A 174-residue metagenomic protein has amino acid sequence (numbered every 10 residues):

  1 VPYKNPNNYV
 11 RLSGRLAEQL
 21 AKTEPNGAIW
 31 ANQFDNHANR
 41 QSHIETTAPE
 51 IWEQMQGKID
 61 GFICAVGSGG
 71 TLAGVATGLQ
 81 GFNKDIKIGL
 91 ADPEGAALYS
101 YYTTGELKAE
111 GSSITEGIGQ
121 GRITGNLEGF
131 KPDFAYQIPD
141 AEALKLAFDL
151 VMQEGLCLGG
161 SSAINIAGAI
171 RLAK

Functional and structural regions predicted by a protein language model:
V1-G61, D92-L146, V151: Small/polar-residue-rich loop-to-helix segments that shape phosphate-bearing ligand pockets
I51, I88, G155: Terminal peptide-recognition signature
G61, I86, L156, I164 (+1 more regions): Terminal helix/beta-alpha structural elements that buttress the NAD(P)+-binding lobe
C64, Q137, G159: Redox-cofactor binding/interface segments in oxidoreductases and associated redox assembly factors
A65-A76, L98-Y99, S161-A169: Short glycine/serine/threonine-rich phosphate/pyrophosphate-binding segments that cradle anionic phosphate groups
A76-N83, A173: Surface-exposed amphipathic alpha-helices with a cationic face
F82-G95: Short, acidic/small-residue loops that bind anionic groups at enzyme active sites
S112, A167-K174: Phosphate-binding loop/pocket of nucleotide- and phosphate-handling active sites
